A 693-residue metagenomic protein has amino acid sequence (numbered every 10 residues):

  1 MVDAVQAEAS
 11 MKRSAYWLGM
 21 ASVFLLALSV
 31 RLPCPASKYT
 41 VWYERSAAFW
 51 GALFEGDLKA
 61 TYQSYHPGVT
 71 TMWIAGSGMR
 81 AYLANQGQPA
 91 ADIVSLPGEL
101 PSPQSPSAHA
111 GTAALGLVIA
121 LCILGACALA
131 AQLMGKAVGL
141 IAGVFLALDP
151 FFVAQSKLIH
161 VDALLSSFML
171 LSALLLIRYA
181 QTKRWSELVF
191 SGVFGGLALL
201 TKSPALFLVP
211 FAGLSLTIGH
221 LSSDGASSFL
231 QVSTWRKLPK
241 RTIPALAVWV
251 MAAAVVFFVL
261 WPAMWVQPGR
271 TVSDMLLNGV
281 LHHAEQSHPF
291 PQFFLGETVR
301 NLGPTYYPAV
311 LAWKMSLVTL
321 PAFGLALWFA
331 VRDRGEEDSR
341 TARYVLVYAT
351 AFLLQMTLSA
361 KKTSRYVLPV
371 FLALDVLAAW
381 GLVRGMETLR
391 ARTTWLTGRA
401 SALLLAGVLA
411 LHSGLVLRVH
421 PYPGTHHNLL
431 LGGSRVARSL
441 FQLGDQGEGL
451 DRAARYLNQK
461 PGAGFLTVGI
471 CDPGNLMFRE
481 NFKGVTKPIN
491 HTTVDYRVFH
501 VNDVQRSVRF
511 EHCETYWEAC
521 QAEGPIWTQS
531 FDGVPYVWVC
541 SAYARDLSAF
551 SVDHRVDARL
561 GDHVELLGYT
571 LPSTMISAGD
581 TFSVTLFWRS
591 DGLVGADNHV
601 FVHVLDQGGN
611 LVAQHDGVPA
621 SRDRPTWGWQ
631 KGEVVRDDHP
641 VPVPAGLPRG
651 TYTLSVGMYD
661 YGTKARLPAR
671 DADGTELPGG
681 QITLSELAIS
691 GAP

Functional and structural regions predicted by a protein language model:
M1-V30, L121-L124, A131-Q132, L140-I141 (+4 more regions): Start-transfer (signal-anchor) and selected internal transmembrane alpha helices of multi-pass inner/ER membrane
S10-M11, S172-L188, A198, H220-A226: Membrane-interface transmembrane helices that cradle and orient dolichyl/undecaprenyl
M11, G433-P693: C-terminal luminal/periplasmic domains and tails of membrane-associated envelope-modifying transferases
L18, S22-V23, G87-G98, A126-L148 (+3 more regions): Transmembrane-helix signature of polytopic, membrane-embedded enzymes that assemble or transfer cell-envelope glycans
V23-A27, A142-A147, A154, L174 (+2 more regions): Short helix- or helix-capping micro-motifs that position conserved polar/aromatic residues at function-defining sites
V30-P35, R45-A52, P67-I74, R80-N85 (+6 more regions): Transmembrane-lumen/periplasm boundary regions of multi-pass, lipid-linked membrane glycan transferases
A113-L133, L171, L175, V331: Transmembrane-helix motifs of polytopic, lipid-linked glycan transferases
D162-L165, A198, S203, F207 (+3 more regions): Hydrophobic/aromatic-rich transmembrane helices and adjacent perimembrane loops
